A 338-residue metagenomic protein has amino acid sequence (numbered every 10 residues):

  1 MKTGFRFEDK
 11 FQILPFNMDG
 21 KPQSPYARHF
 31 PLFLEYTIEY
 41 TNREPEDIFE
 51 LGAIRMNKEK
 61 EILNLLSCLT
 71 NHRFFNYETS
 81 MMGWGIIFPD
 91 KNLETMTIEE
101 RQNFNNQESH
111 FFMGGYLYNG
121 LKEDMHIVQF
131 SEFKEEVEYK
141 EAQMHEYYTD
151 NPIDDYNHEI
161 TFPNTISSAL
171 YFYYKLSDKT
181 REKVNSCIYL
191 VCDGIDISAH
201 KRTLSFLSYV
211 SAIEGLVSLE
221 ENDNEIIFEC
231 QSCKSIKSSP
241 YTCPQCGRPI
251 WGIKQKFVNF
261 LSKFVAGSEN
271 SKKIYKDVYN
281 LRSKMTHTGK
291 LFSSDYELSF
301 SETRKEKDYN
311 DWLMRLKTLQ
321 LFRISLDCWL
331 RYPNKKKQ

Functional and structural regions predicted by a protein language model:
M1-L207, S211, N224, F228 (+1 more regions): Charged, non-catalytic interaction/linker regions at domain boundaries that couple catalytic cores to substrate
P15, H200, S218, T288-L291: A very general structural signal that marks isolated residues within well-ordered alpha-helical segments
K179-Y189, K256, G289, S293-Y296: Active-site-adjacent bridging/hinge elements
E182, S186, G252, D277-N280: Generic alpha-helical secondary structure signal
E214, S235, L291-F292: Short, solvent-exposed loop/turn segments at secondary-structure junctions
G215-S218, K284: Positions within ordered alpha-helical repeat solenoids
V217-K273: Flexible secondary-structure boundary motifs
A266-K337: Charge-enriched, short contiguous segments at helix-coil
